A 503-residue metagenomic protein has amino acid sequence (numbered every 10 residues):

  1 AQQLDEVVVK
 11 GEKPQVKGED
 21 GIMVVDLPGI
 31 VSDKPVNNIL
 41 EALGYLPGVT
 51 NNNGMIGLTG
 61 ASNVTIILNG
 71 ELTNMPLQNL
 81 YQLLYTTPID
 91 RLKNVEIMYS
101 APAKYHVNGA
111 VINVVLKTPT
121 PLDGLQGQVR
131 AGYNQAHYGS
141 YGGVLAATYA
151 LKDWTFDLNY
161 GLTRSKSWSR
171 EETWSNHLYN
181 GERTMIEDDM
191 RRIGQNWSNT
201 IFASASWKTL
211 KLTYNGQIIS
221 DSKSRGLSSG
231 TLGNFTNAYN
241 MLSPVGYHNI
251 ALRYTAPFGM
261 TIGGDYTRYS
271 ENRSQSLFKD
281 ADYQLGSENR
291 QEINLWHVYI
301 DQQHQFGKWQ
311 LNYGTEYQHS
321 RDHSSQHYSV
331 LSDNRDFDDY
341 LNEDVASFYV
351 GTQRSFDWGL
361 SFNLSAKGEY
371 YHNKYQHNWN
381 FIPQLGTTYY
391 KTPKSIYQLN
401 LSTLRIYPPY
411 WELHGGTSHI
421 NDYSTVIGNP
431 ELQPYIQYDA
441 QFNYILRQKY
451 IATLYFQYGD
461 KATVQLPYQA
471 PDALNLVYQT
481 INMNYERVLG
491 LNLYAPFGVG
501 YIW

Functional and structural regions predicted by a protein language model:
A1-I30, N52-N53, A61-N63: Short, acidic, small-residue-rich periplasmic hinge/interaction motif at the N-terminus of Gram-negative outer-membrane
I39-A42, L80-Q82, E96, V107-R130 (+1 more regions): N-terminal periplasmic accessory domains that precede and gate Gram-negative outer-membrane beta-barrel machines
L40-M75: Extracytoplasmic beta-strand/coil segments of soluble accessory domains associated with Gram-negative outer-membrane
T73-S100: Short acidic/polar hinge/loop motifs at secondary-structure boundaries that mediate gating or recognition
G109, G142, S169-E182, S222-N240 (+7 more regions): Outer-membrane beta-barrel translocator domains and adjoining extracellular loop/strand segments of Gram-negative
Y138-K166, R170, G181-K223, L242-R253: Transmembrane beta-barrel wall of Gram-negative outer-membrane proteins
S198-D221, N240-P383, T388-K394, Y450-L454 (+1 more regions): Face-selective signature of the C-terminal outer-membrane beta-barrel domain
V245-G246, L341, R405-D460, L476-N492 (+1 more regions): Outer-membrane beta-barrel signature, preferentially recognizing the C-terminal barrel domain of Gram-negative
